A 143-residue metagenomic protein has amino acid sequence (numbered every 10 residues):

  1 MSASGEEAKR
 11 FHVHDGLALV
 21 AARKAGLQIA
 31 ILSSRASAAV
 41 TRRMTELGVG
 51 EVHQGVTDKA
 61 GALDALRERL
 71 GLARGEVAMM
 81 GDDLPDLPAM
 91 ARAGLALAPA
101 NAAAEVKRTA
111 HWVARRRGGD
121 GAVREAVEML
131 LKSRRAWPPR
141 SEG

Functional and structural regions predicted by a protein language model:
M1-H12, E46, E51-H53, A60-G143: Mg2+-dependent phosphoryl-transfer enzymes with acidic/Ser/Thr/Gly-rich catalytic loops
H14-L17, D58: A general alpha-helical scaffold signature found inside nucleotide-binding enzyme cores
L17-R43, Q54, M90: Substrate-recognition element of Asp-dependent hydrolases with the DxDx(T/V) motif
